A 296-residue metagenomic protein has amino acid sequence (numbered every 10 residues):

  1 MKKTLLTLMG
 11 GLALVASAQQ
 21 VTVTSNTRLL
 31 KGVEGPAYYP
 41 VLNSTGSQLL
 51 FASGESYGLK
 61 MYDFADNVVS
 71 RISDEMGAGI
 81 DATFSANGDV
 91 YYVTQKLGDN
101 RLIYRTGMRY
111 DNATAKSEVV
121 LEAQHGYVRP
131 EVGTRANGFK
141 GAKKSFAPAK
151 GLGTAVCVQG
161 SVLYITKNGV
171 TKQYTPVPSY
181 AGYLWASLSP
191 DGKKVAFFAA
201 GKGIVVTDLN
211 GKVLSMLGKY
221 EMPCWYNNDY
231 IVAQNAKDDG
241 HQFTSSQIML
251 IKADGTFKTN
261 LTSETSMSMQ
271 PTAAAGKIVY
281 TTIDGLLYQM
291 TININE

Functional and structural regions predicted by a protein language model:
M1-V21: Bacterial Sec-dependent N-terminal signal peptides
Q19-E296: Sequence signature of WD/YWTD-type beta-propeller architectures
